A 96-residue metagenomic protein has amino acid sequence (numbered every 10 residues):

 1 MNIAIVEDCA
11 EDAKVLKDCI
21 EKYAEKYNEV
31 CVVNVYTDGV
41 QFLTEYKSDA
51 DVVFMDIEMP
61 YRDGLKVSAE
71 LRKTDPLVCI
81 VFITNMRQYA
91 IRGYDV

Functional and structural regions predicted by a protein language model:
M1-A4: Non-catalytic signal-transmission and effector/linker regions of two-component phosphorelay proteins
E7: Conserved acidic carboxylate
A10-K17, A90: Charged phosphotransfer/docking patches of two-component systems
V15, C19-K26: Alpha-helical interaction/dimerization surfaces of two-component signaling modules
D18, E29-C31, S48-D49, I57: Surface-exposed beta-strand edges and their flanking turn/coil or helix-capping segments
K26-T37: Short hydrophobic/Thr-rich beta-strand motif most characteristic of the beta2 strand and flanking loop of CheY-like
V35-Q41, G64: Helix N-cap/capping motif at the beta->alpha junctions
T44, A50-V96: CheY-like receiver
